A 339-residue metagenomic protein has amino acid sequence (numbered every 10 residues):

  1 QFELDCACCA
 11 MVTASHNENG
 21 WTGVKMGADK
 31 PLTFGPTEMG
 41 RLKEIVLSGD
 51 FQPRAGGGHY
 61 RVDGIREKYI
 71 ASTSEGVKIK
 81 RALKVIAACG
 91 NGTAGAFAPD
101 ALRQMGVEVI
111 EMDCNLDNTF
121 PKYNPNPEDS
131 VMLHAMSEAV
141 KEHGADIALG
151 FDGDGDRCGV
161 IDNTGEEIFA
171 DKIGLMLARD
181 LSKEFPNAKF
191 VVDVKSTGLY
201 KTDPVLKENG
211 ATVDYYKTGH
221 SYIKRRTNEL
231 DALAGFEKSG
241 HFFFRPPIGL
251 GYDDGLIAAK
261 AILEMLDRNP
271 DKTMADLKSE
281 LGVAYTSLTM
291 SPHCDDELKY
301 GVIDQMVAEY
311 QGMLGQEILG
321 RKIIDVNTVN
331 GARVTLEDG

Functional and structural regions predicted by a protein language model:
Q1-K30: Ferredoxin-reductase
L4-D5, H143, L230: Active-site charged/polar residues at nucleotide-handling catalytic sites that mediate phosphoryl, nucleotidyl
A10, H16, T73, A88 (+7 more regions): Buried hydrophobic positions in well-ordered alpha/beta secondary-structure cores of metabolic enzymes
M11-V12, A87, E111-D113, G150-F151 (+4 more regions): General beta-strand structural signal in soluble alpha/beta enzymes
N19-T22, M26-G35, E44, R81 (+2 more regions): Replace "Mg2+/Mn2+-dependent" with "divalent metal-dependent
T22-H143: Gly/Ser/Thr-enriched, mixed-charge loops and adjacent short helices that form phosphate/oxyanion-binding elements
F51, I147-A148, G153-G165, T227-F236 (+1 more regions): Self-splicing inteins and homing endonuclease
F185-G339: Phosphate-binding and adjacent anionic-ligand microenvironments
